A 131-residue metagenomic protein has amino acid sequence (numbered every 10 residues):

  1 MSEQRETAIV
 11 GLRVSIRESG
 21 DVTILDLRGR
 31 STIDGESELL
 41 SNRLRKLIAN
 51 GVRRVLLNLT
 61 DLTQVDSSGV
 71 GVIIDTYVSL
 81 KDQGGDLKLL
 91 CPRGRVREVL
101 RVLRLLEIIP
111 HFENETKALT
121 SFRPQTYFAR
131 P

Functional and structural regions predicted by a protein language model:
Q4-N42: STAS-typified acidic loop motif
G11-R13, L106-I109, T116: Generic secondary-structure boundary/loop-capping signal
S15, L90, F112: General small-molecule cofactor/ligand-binding pocket signal
D21, G94, T116: Residues that form or immediately flank small-molecule/cofactor binding pockets and catalytic motifs
R30-I109: Amphipathic alpha-helical interaction surfaces in cytosolic regulatory modules
H111-P131: A charged, well-structured terminal subsegment
